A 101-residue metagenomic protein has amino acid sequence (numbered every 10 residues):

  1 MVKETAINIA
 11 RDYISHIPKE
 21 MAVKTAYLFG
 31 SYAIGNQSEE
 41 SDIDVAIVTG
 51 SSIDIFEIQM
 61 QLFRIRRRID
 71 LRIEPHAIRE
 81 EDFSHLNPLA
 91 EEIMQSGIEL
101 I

Functional and structural regions predicted by a protein language model:
M1-T25, I34-E39, G50-I101: Catalytic core of pol beta-like nucleotidyltransferases
F29-S31: Glycine-rich beta-strand-to-loop/alpha-helix junction loops that act as flexible
S41-I43: Short, conserved active-site loops that position catalytic residues or coordinate cofactors/metal ions across diverse
A46-V48: Short hydrophobic/aromatic beta-strand micro-patches that form the beta-sheet surface supporting nucleotide- or nucleic
